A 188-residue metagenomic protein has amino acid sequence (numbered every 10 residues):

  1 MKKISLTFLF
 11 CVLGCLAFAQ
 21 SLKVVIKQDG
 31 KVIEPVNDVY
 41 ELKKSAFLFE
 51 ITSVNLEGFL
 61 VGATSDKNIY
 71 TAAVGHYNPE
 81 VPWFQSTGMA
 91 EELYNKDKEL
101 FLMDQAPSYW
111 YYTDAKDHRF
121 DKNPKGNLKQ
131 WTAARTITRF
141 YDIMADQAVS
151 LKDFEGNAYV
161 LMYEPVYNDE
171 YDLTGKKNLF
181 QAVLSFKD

Functional and structural regions predicted by a protein language model:
M1-A17: Sec-dependent N-terminal signal peptides
Q20-L48, T52-E91, D188: Short, compositionally biased P/S/T/A/G/V-rich stretches that sit at domain boundaries
I33-Y40, R135-A148: Short, solvent-exposed S/T- and G/P-enriched segments that are highly enriched in secreted/extracellular and lumenal
S45, G156-V160: Short, solvent-exposed loop/turn segments enriched in Ser/Thr/Gly
F84-M144: Extended, solvent-exposed segments with strong compositional bias
A148-G156: Surface-exposed, short loops/turns at beta-strand junctions within beta-sandwich domains
E155-G156, V166-D188: Short beta-strand elements
M162-E164: Conserved structural position at the C-terminal beta-strand of extracellular beta-sandwich adhesion modules
